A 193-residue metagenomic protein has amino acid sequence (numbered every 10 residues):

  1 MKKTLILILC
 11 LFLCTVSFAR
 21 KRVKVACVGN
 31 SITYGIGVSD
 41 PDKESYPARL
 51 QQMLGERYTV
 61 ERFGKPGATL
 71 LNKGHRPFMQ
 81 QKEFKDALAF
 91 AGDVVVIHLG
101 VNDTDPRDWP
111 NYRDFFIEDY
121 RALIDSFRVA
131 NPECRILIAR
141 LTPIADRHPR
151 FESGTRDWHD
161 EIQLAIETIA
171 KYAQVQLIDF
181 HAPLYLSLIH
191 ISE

Functional and structural regions predicted by a protein language model:
T4-L13: Sec-dependent N-terminal signal peptides
T15-R22: Bacterial Sec-dependent signal peptides at the C-terminal "C-region" and cleavage site
R22-C27, I32-R121: Conserved SGNH/GDSL esterase-like catalytic core that processes O-acyl groups on lipids and polysaccharides
L54, A130, Y172-A173: Helix C-cap/helix->beta junction micro-motif
N131-R135: A short helix->loop->beta-strand "cap" motif at the edges of active sites that frequently abuts
I144-H181: Substrate-gating cap/lid alpha-helix
I189-E193: Conserved small/polar residues in nucleotide/adenosyl-binding loops
